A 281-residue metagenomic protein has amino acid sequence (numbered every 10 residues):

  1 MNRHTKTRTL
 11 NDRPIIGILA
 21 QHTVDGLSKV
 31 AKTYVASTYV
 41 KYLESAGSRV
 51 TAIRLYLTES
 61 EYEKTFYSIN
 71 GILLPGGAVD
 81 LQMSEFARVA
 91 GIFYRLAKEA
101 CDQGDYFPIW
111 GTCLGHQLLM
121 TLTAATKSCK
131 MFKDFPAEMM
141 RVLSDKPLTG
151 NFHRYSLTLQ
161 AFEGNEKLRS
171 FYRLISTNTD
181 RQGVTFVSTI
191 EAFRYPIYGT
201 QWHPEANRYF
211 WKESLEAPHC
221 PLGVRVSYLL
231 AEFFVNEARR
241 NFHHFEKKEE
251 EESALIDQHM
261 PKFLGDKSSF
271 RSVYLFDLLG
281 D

Functional and structural regions predicted by a protein language model:
M1-Y195, W202-D281: N-terminal beta1-alpha1 cap of cysteine-dependent amidohydrolase-like domains
